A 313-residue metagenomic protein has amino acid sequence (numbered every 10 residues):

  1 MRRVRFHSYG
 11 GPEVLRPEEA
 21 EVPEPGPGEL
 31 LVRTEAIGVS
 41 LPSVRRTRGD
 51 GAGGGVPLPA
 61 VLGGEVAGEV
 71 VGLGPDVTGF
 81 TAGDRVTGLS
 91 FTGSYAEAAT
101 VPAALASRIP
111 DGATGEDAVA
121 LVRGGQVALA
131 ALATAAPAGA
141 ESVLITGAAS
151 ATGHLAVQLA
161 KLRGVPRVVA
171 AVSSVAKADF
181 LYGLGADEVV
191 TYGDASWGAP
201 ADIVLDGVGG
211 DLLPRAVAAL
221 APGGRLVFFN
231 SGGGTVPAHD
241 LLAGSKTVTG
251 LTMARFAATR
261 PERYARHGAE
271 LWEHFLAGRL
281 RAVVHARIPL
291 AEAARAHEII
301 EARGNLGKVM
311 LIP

Functional and structural regions predicted by a protein language model:
E21-V39, D50-T92: Glycine-rich beta-strand-centered segment in the early N-terminal region that forms part of a ligand/cofactor-binding
R45, R85-A149: NAD(P)H dinucleotide-binding glycine-rich loop of Rossmann-like/cofactor-binding domains, especially the beta1-alpha1
T87, V204-L205, V227: N-terminal Rossmann-like NAD(P) cofactor-binding module of classical short-chain dehydrogenase/reductase
S94-E97, V172-F180, G234-A238: Short, glycine/polar-rich helix-capping loops at beta-to-alpha or helix-loop-helix junctions that flank or form
L121-T191: Mid-domain Rossmann-like dinucleotide-binding core that forms the NAD(H)/NADP(H) cofactor-binding site
V165, L181, D211-R279, I312-P313: Glycine-rich phosphate-binding loop and adjacent beta-alpha segment of Rossmann(oid) nucleotide-cofactor-binding
W197-I203: A short acidic, Gly/Pro-enriched loop at the edge of an enzyme's catalytic core that lines a small-molecule cofactor
R279-V283, A294-P313: C-terminal capping/lid region of NAD(P)-dependent oxidoreductase domains
